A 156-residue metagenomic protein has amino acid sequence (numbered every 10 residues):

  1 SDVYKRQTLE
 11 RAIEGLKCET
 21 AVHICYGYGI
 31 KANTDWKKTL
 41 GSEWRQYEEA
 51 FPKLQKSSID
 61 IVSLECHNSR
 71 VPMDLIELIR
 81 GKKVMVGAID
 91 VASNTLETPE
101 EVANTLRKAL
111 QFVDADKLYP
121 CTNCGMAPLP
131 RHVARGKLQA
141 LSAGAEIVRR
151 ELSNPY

Functional and structural regions predicted by a protein language model:
D2-Y4: Short, small-residue-biased leader/transition segments that mark boundaries at the very start of proteins
R6-L9, W36, L40-E43, F51 (+1 more regions): Structured aminoacyl-transfer and RNA-binding surfaces used for tRNA recognition/handling in the translation apparatus
L9-A12, L75: Intrinsically disordered, low-complexity boundary segments flanking structured domains
R11, G15-A21, G41, D60 (+1 more regions): A contiguous, surface-oriented mixed alpha/beta subdomain in the mid-to-C-terminal portion of proteins that forms
C18-K31: Aromatic-lined carbohydrate-recognition surfaces of secreted/lumenal glycan-active proteins
K31-T34, L129: Short, solvent-exposed polar/charged micro-motifs at secondary-structure junctions
N33-R45, S93-T98: Active-site mouth loops of central-metabolism enzymes
Y47-P155: Catalytic-face loop-and-helix region of soluble metabolic enzyme cores
